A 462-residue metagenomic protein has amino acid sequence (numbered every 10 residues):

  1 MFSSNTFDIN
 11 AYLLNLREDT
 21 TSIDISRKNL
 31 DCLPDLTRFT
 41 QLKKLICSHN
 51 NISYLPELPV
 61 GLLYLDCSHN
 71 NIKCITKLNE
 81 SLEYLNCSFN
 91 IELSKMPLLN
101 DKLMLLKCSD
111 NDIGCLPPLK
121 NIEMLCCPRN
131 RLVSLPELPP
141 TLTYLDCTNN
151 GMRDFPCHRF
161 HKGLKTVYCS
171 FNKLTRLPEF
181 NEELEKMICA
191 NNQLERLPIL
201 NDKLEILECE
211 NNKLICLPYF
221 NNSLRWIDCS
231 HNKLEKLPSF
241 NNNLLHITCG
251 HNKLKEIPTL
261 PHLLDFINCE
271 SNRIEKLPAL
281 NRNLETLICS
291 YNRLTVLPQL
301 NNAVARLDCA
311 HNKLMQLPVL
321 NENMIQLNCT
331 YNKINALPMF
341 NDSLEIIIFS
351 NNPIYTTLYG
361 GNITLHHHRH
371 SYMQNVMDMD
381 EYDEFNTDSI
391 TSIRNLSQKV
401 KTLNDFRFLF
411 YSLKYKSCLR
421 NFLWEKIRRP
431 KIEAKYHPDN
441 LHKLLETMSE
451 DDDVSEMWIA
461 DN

Functional and structural regions predicted by a protein language model:
F2, L14-I52: LRR N-terminal entry segment and analogous cap-like coil->beta motifs
F7-I9, L13-N15: Catalytic phosphate/metal-binding cores of nucleic-acid and nucleotide-processing enzymes, i.e., regions that mediate
L16-T20, R38-K43, V60-L63, E80-E83 (+13 more regions): Leucine-rich repeat
T21-I23, L45-C47, L63-C67, E83-C87 (+13 more regions): Conserved hydrophobic beta-strand positions in leucine-rich repeat
K28, N50, N70, N90-I91 (+13 more regions): Consensus "Asn ladder" position of solenoid repeat domains
L33-L36, L55-L58, I75-L78, L93-M96 (+13 more regions): Canonical leucine-rich repeat
H311, Q326-N335, N341-S412: Leucine-rich repeat domain C-terminal region
S371-N462: Cullin-RING E3 adaptor/co-adaptor recruitment helices
